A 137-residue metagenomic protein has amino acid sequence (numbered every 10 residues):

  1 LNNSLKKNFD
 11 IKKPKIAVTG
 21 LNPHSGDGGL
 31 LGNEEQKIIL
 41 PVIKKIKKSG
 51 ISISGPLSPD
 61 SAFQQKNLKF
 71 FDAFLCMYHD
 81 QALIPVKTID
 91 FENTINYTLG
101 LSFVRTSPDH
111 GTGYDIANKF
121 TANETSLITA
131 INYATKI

Functional and structural regions predicted by a protein language model:
L1-P56: Glycine-rich phosphate/diphosphate-binding loop of Rossmann-like nucleotide-binding domains
V42-I137: Glycine-rich phosphate/nucleotide-binding loop
